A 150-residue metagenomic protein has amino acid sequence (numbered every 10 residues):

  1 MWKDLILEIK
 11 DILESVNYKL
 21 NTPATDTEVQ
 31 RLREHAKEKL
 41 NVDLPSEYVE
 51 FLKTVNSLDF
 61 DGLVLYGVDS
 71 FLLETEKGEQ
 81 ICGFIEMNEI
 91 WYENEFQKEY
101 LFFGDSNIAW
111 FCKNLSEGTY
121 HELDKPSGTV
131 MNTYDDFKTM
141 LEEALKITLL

Functional and structural regions predicted by a protein language model:
M1-W110: A surface-exposed partner-binding patch
K53-N56, L145, L149: Hydrophobic/aromatic-lined pockets within catalytic cores
W110-C112, V130: Short, well-ordered, mixed-charge alpha-helical segments that flank or form enzyme active sites
N114-E117: Short acidic-glycine loop/turn motifs at beta-strand connectors
T119-D124: Intrinsically disordered, low-complexity regulatory segments enriched in Ser/Thr/Pro and charged residues
P126-G128: Short, solvent-exposed aromatic-acidic interface loops
V130-E143, T148: Compact, glycine/acidic-enriched structural inserts
